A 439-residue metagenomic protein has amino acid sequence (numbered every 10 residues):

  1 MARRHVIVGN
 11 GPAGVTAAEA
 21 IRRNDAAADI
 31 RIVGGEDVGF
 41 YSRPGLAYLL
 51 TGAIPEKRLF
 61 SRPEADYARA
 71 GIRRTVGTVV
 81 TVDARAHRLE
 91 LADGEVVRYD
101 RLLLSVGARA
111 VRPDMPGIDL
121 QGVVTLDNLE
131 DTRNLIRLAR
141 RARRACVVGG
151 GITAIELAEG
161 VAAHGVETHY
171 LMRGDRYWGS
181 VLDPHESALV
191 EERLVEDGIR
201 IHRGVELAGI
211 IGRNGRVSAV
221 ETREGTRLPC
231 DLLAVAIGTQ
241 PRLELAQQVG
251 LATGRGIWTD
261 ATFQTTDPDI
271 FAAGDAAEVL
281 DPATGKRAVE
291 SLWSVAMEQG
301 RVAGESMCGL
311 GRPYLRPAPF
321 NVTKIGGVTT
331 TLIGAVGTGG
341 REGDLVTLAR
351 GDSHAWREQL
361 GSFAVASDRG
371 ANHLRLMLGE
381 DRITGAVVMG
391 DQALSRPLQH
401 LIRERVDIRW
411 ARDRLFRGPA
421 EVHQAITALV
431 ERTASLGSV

Functional and structural regions predicted by a protein language model:
M1-V6, F60-C146, E221-G225, A234-A236 (+3 more regions): FAD-binding core/adjacent interface of flavoenzyme oxidoreductases
A2-R4, R23, A276-Q392: Mid-to-C-terminal Rossmann-like scaffold of FAD/NAD(P)H-dependent oxidoreductases
A2-R73, G160-L182, S395-P397: Beta1-alpha1 glycine-rich phosphate/pyrophosphate-binding loop at the start of Rossmann-like nucleotide-binding domains
G9-A13, D127-N128, V148-I152: Glycine-rich Rossmann-fold phosphate-binding loop(s) that bind the pyrophosphate of adenine dinucleotide cofactors
A27-D29, R73-E90, V97, H164-A261: A Rossmann-like FAD-binding core segment of flavoenzymes
D119-A142, N214-E221, T226-V302, W410-R414: FAD-site-proximal beta/loop scaffold in flavoenzymes
Q392-W410: A short, polar/charged loop-to-alpha-helix boundary motif
I408-V439: Cysteine/selenocysteine-centered motifs that mediate thiol-based redox chemistry or coordinate metal-sulfur cofactors
